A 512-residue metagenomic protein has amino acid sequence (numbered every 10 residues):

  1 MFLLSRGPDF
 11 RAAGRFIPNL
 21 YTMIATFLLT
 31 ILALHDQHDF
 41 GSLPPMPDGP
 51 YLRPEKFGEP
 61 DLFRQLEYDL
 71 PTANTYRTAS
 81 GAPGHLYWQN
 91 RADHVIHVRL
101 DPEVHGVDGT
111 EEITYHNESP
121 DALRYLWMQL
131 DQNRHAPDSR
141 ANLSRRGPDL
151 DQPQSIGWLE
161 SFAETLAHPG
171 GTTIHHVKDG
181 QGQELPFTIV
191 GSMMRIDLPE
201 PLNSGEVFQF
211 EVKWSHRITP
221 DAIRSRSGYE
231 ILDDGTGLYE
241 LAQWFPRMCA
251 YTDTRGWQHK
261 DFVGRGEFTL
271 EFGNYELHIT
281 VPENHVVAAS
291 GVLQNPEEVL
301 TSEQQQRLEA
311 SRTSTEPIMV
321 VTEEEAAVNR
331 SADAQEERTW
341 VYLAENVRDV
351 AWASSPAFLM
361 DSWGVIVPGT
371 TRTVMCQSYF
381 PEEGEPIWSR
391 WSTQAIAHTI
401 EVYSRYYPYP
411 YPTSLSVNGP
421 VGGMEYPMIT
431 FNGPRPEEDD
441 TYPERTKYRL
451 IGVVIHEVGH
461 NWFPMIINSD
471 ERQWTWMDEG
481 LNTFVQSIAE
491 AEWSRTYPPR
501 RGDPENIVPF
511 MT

Functional and structural regions predicted by a protein language model:
Y21-I31: Bacterial N-terminal signal peptides
H35-D108: N-terminal, polar/Ser/Thr-rich
L43-G49, P54, G106, H116 (+5 more regions): A surface-exposed beta-strand-loop module
G106-R134, S139, Q152-Q154: Ligand-binding face of N-terminal immunoglobulin V-set domains in extracellular IgSF glycoproteins
E111-I113, N117, L130-Q132, E206-P220 (+2 more regions): Short, hydrophobic/aromatic-enriched beta-strand segments in well-ordered soluble domains
D138-P153, S215-Y275: Glycine/proline-rich low-complexity spacer/linker segments in large multi-domain proteins
Q243-W257, V263-I455, F484: Hydrophobic helix-coil surface modules that form long, contiguous segments used for peptide/substrate interaction
A397, E401, P408, F431-M511: Zinc-dependent metallopeptidase catalytic helix centered on the HExxH motif and its immediate flanking segment
